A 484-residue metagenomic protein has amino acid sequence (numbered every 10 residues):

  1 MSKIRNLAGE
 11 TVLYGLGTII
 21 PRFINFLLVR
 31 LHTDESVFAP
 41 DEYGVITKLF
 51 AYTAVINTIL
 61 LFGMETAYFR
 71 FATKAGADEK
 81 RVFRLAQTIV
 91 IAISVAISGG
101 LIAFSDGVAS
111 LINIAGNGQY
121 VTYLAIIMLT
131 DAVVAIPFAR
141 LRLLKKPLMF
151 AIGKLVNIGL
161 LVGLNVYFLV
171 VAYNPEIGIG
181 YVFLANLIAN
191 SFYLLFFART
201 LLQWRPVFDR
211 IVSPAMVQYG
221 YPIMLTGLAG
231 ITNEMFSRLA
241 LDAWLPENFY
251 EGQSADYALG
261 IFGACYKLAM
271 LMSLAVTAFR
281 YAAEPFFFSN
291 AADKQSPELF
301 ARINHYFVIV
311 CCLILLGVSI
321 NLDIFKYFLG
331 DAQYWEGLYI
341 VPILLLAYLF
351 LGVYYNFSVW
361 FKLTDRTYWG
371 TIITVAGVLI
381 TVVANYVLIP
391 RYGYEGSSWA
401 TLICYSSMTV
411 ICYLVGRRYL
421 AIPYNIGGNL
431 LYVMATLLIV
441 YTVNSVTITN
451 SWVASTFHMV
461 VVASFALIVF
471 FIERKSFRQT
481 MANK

Functional and structural regions predicted by a protein language model:
M1-L27, A77-R84, R210-T226, E473-K484: N-terminal membrane topogenesis motif
M1-L7, P175-V182, L194-E234, A282 (+2 more regions): Interhelical loop/hinge segments that connect adjacent transmembrane helices in multipass membrane
K3-E65, S94-I102, I127, I158-V162 (+2 more regions): Signature of the first transmembrane helix
I24-E42, A109-L111, A172, I231-L271 (+2 more regions): Helix-terminus/linker motif at the lipid-water interface of multi-pass membrane proteins
P40, S105-L124, D256, V318-L349 (+1 more regions): Interfacial segments at transmembrane-helix termini and the short loops linking adjacent helices
T73-T88, I261-T374: Specific pore-lining/lateral-gate transmembrane helices of multi-pass inner-membrane transport and insertion machines
G118, T122, A151-L202, Q218 (+5 more regions): Hydrophobic alpha-helical transmembrane segments
T442-K484: Membrane-proximal transmembrane or re-entrant/amphipathic helices at the cytosolic face
